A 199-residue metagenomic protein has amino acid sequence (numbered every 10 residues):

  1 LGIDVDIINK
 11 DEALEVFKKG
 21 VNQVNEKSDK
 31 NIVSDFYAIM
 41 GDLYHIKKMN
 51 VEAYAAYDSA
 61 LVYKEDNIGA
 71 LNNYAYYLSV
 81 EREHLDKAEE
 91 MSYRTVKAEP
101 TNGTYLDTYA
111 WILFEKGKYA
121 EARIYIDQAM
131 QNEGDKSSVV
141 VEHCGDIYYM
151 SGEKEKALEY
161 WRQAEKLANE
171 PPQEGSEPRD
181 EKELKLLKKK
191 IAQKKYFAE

Functional and structural regions predicted by a protein language model:
L1-I3, D42, Y76-Y77, W111 (+1 more regions): Residue-level recognition of tetratricopeptide repeat
I3-D6, I39, I46, V80-E81 (+3 more regions): Register position in tetratricopeptide repeats
N25, N31, E65, P100 (+2 more regions): Short coil turns that delineate tetratricopeptide repeat
V140-H143, M150, E155-E199: Terminal, low-structured helical/coil segments at or just beyond the last alpha-helical repeat
